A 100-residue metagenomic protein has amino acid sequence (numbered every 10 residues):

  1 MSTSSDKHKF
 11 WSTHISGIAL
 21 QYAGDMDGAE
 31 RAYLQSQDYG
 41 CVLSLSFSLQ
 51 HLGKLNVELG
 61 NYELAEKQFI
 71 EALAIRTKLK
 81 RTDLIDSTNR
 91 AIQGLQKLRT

Functional and structural regions predicted by a protein language model:
M1-S2, S36, G40, R76: Eukaryotic all-alpha helical interaction scaffolds
A91-T100: Alpha-helical linker/edge segments of TPR/alpha-solenoid repeat scaffolds and analogous pre-/post-domain helices
